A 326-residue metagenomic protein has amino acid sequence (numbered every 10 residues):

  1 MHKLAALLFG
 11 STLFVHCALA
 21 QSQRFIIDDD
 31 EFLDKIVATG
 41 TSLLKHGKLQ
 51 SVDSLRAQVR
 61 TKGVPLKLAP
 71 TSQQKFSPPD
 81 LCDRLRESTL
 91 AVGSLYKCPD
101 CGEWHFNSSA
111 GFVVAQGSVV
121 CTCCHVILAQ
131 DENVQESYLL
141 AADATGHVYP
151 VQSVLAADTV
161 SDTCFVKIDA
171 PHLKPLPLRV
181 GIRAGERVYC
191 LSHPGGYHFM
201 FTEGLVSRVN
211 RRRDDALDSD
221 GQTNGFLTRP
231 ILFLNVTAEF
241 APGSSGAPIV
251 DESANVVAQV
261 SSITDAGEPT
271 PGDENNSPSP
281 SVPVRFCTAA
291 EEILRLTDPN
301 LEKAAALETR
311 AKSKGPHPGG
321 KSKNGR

Functional and structural regions predicted by a protein language model:
A6-H16: Bacterial N-terminal signal peptides
S22-T61, H198, V256-R326: C-terminal cap/linker of serine protease catalytic domains
Q73-P79, T89, L95-C123, Y149-P150 (+2 more regions): A conserved glycine-rich beta-strand in the N-terminal activation segment of trypsin-fold
D80-L81, Q130-D131, Q152-L155, K167-F201: Active-site substrate-binding loop(s) of clan PA
E87-W104, C164-P175, F199-N300: Active-site region of chymotrypsin-like
S108, A115-T159, A184, P271-D273: Catalytic-histidine neighborhood of serine endopeptidases, predominantly the chymotrypsin-like S1/PA family
C123-H125, H193, S262: Short, surface-exposed secondary-structure boundary micro-motifs
V134-Y138, D143-S153, A184-V188, F199-D220: Beta-strand/loop subdomains of soluble extracytoplasmic proteins
